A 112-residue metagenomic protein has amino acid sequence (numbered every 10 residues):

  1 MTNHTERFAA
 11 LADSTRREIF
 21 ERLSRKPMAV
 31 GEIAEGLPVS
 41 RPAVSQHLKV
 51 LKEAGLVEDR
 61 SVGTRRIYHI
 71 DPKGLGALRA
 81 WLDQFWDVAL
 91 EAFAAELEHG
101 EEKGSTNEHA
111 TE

Functional and structural regions predicted by a protein language model:
M1-N3, R22-G36, R41, V50-A54 (+2 more regions): C-terminal regulatory/oligomerization modules of transcriptional regulators
E6: Interfacial catalytic loop of ABC nucleotide-binding domains
A10-T15: Short helix-coil-helix linker/hinge
R17-I19: Pre-recognition alpha-helix immediately N-terminal to the DNA-recognition helix within helix-turn-helix or winged-helix
S61-I67: Short, Lys/Arg-rich nucleic-acid/phosphate-binding segment
